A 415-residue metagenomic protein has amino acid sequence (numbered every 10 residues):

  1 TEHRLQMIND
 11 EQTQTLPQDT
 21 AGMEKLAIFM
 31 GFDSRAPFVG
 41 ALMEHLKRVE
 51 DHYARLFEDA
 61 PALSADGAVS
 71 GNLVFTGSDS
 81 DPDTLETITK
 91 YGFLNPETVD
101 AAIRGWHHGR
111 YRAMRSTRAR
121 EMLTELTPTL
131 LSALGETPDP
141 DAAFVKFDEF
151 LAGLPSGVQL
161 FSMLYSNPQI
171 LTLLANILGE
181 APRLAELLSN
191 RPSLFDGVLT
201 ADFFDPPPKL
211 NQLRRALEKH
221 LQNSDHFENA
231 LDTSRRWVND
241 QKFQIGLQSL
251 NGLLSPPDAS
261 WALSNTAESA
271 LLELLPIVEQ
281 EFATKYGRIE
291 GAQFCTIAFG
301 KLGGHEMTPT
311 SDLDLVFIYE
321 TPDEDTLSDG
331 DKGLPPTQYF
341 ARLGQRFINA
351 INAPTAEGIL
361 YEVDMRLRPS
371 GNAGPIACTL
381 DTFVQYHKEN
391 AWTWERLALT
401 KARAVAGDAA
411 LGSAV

Functional and structural regions predicted by a protein language model:
E2-V415: A nucleotide- and high-energy phosphate-metabolite-utilizing enzyme signature
